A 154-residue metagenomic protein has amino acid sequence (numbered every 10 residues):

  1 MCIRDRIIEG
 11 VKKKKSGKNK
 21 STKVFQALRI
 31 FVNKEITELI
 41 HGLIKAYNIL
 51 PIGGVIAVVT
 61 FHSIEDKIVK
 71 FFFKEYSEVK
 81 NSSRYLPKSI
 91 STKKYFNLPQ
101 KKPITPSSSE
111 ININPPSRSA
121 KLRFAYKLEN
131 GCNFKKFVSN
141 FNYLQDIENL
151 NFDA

Functional and structural regions predicted by a protein language model:
R4-A154: S-adenosyl-L-methionine-dependent methyltransferase catalytic core, i.e., the SAM/SAH-binding region
